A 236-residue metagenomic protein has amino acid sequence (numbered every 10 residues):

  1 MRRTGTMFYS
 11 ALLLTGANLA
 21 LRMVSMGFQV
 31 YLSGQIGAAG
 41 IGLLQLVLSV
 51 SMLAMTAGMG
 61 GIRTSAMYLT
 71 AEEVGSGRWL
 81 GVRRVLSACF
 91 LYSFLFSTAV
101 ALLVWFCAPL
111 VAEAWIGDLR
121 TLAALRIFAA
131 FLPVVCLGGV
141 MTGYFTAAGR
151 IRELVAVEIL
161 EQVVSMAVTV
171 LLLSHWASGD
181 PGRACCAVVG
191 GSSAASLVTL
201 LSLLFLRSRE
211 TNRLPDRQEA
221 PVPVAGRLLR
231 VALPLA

Functional and structural regions predicted by a protein language model:
M1-V24, L80, R84-S87, A220-L235: N-terminal membrane topogenesis motif
M23-I41, A112-A114, W176, A236: Helix-terminus/linker motif at the lipid-water interface of multi-pass membrane proteins
L32-L53, R120, C185-C186, G226-V231: Interfacial/gating helices of multi-pass transporter permease domains
Q45-A71, S93, A130-C136: Small-residue-rich midsections of specific transmembrane alpha-helices
A99-G117: Short membrane-interface helical motifs at transmembrane helix boundaries in multi-pass membrane transporters
G117-M141, A167: Alpha-helical transmembrane segments of multi-pass membrane proteins
V135-V157: Membrane-interface junctions at transmembrane-helix termini in multi-pass inner-membrane proteins
A148-E153, V163-L206: Membrane-interface helix-loop junctions in multi-pass transport and translocation proteins
